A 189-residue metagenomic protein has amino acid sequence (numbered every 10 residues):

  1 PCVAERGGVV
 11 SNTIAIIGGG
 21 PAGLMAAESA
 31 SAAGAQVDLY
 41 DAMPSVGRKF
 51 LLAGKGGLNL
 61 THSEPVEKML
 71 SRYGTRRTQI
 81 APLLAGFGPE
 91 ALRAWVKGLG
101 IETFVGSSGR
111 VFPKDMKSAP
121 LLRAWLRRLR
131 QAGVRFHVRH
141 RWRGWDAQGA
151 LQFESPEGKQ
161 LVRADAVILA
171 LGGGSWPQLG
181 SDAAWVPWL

Functional and structural regions predicted by a protein language model:
N12-L39: N-terminal Rossmann-like FAD-binding beta1-loop-alpha1 element of flavoenzymes
I17, L52, L169-A170: Redox-cofactor binding/interface segments in oxidoreductases and associated redox assembly factors
S31-K55: Glycine-rich FAD pyrophosphate-binding loop
A35-D38, T103, V167: Hydrophobic anchor at the start of a short beta-strand that flanks the dinucleotide cofactor-binding loop
G57-V105: Glycine-rich active-site loop/strand segments that organize a redox cofactor
I80-E90, S107-R127, W176-A184: Short beta-strand to alpha-helix junction loop
A119-P120, W125-L189: Predominantly flavin-linked oxidoreductase catalytic cores and closely associated redox partners
